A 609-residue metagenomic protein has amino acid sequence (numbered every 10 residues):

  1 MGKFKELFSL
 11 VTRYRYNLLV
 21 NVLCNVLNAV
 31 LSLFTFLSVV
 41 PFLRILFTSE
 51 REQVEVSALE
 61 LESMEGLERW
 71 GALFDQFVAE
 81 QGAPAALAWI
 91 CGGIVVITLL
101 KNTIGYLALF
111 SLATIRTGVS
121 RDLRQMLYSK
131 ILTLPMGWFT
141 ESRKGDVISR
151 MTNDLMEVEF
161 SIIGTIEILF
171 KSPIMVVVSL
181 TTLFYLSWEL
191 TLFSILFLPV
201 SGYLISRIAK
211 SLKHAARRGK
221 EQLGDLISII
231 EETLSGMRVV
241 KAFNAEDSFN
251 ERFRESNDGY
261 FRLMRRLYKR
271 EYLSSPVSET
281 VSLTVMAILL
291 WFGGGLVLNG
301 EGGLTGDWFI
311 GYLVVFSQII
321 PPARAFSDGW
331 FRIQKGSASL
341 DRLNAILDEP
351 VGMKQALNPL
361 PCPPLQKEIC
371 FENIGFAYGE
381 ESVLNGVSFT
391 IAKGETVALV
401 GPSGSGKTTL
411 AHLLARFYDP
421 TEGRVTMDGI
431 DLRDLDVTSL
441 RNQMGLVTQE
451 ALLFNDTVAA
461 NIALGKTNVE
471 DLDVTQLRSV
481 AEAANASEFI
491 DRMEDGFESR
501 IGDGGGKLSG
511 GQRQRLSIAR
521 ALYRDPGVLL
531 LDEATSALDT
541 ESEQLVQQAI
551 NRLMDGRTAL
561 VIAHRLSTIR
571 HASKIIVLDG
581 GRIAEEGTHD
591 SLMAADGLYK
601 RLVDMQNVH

Functional and structural regions predicted by a protein language model:
M1-L37, L46-I94, L100, L107-L112 (+10 more regions): Membrane-integrated ABC transporters
T12-Y16, M136-G137, N153-I162, I166 (+9 more regions): An intracellular "coupling" helix at the cytosolic face of ABC transporter transmembrane type-1 domains
V20-L27, E167-R218, W291-L304, P321: Transmembrane helices of ABC transporter permease
V22, V26-F34, T98-Y106, V158-S161 (+6 more regions): Hydrophobic alpha-helical transmembrane bundles that constitute the permease/transmembrane domains of multi-pass
S32-V40, G93-K144, I148, T152 (+9 more regions): Juxtamembrane helix-loop junctions of ABC transporter transmembrane domains
F47-R51, T117, Q125-S149, N153-L155 (+5 more regions): Short intracellular "coupling" helices and adjacent cytoplasmic loop segments at the cytosolic face of multi-pass
T182-L196, R270-D341, I346: Helix-loop-helix
Q355-A356, C362-H609: ABC-type nucleotide-binding domain
